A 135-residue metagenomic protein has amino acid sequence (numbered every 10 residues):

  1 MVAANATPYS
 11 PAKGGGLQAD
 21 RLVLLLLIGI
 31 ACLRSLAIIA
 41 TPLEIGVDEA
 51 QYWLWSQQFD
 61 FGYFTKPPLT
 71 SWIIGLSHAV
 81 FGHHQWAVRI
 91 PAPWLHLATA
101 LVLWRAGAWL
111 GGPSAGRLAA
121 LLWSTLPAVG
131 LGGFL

Functional and structural regions predicted by a protein language model:
M1-A19: Short, Lys/Arg-rich, polar N-terminal cytosolic tail immediately upstream of the first transmembrane signal-anchor
A19, H84-W86, L110-L118: Membrane-helix interface segments
A19-I45: Transmembrane signal-anchor helices characteristic of membrane glycosylation enzymes that use polyprenol
L26, V88-H96, A119: Alpha-helical transmembrane segments of multi-pass integral membrane proteins
L27-I30, A119-P127, L131: Short helix- or helix-capping micro-motifs that position conserved polar/aromatic residues at function-defining sites
A40-Y52, F61-I73, G82-W86: Extracytoplasmic catalytic/substrate-binding loops of multi-pass membrane glycan-assembly enzymes
I90-G111, T125, G130: Transmembrane-helix motifs of polytopic, lipid-linked glycan transferases
